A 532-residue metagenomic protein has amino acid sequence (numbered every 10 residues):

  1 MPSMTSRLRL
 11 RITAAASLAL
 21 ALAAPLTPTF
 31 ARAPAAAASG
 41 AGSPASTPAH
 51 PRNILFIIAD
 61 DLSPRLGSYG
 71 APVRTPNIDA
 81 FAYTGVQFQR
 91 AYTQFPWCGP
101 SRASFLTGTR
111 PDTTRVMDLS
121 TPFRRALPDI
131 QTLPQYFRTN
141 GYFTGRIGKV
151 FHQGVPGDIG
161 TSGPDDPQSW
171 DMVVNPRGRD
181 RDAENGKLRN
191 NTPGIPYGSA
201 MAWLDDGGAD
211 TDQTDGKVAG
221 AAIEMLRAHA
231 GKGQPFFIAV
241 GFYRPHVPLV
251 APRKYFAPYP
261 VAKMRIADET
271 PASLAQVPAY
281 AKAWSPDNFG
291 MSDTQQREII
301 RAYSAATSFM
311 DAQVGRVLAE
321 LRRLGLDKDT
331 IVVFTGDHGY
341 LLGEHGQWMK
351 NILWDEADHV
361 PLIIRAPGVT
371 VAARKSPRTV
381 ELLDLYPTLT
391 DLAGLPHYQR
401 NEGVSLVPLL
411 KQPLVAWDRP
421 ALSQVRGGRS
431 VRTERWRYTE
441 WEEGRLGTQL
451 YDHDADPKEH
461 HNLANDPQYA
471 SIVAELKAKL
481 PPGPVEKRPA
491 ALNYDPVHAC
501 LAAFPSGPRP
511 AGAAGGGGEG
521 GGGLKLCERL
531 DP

Functional and structural regions predicted by a protein language model:
P2, A23-P25, S43: Threonine-centered tandem repeat motifs in low-complexity domains
P2-A16: Bacterial N-terminal signal peptides that target proteins for export
T13-T27: Bacterial N-terminal signal peptides
L20, R32-A33, G40-E442, L446-T448 (+3 more regions): Formylglycine-dependent sulfatase
V485-K487: Short arginine-rich
A490-A503: Short, charged, surface-exposed hinge/linker loops at domain edges that act as mobile lids or interdomain connectors
